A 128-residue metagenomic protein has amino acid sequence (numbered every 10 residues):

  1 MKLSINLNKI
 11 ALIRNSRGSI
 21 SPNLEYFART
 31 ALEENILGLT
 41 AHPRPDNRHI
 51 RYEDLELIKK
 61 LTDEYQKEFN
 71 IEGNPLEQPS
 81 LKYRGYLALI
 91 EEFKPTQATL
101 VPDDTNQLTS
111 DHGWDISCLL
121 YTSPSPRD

Functional and structural regions predicted by a protein language model:
M1-Q66: Conserved N-terminal beta1-alpha1 strand-loop-helix module at the mouth
K2-N8, K94-D104: Non-cysteine beta-strand/loop elements that form the S-adenosyl-L-methionine
K9-A11, P43-N47, G73-E77, P102-N106: Active-site-proximal loop/turn and secondary-structure-junction residues that shape catalytic pockets, frequently
L32, L87-A98: Structural recognition of alpha->loop->beta junctions
N47-K59, L81, N106-L120: Active-site-adjacent beta->alpha loops and helix N-cap segments on the catalytic face of soluble alpha/beta enzymes
P79-L89: Catalytic cores of alpha/beta
Y121-D128: Conserved small/polar residues in nucleotide/adenosyl-binding loops
